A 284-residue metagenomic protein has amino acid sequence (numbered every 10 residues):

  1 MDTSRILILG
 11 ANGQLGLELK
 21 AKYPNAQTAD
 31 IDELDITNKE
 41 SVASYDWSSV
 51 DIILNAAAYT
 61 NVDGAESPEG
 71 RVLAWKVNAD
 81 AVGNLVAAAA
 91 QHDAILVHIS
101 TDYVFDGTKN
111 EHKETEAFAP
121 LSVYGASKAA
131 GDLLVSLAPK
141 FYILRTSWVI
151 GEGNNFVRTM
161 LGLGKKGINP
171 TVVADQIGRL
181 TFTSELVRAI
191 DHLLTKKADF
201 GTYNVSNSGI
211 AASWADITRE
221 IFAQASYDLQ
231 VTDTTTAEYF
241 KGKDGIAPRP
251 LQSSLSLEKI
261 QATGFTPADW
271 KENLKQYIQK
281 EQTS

Functional and structural regions predicted by a protein language model:
S4-Y23: N-terminal Rossmann NAD(P)H-binding glycine-rich loop of SDR-like oxidoreductase domains
L9, A29, A56-A57, L96-D102 (+2 more regions): SDR active-site strand-loop-helix element
P24-S44: Adenosine-cofactor binding site in Rossmann-like domains, unifying the SAM/SAH pocket of S-adenosylmethionine-dependent
K39-V77, A90: NAD(P)H-binding glycine-rich loop region in Rossmannoid oxidoreductase-like domains and their noncatalytic homologs
K76, D80-N84, V104-L144, W148: Catalytic helix-loop patch of NAD(P)-dependent Rossmann-fold dehydrogenases
L133-G178, T183-R188: NAD(P)-dependent short-chain dehydrogenase/reductase
K196-G245: Mid/C-terminal beta-alpha module of Rossmann-like enzyme folds, strongest in SDR-family dehydrogenases/epimerases
P248-S284: C-terminal amphipathic/interface module of NAD(P)-dependent oxidoreductases and related NAD-binding regulators
